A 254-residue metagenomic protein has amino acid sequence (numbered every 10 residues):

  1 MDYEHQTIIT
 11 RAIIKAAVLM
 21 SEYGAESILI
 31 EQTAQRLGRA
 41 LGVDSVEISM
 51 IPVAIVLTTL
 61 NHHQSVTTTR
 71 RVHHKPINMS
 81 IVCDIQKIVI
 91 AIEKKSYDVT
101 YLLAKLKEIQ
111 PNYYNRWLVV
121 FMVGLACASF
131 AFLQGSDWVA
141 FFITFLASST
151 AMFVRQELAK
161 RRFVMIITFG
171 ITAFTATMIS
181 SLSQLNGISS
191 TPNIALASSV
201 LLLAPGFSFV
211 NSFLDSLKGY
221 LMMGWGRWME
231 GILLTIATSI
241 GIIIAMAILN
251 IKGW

Functional and structural regions predicted by a protein language model:
M1-Y97: Soluble N-terminal domains of membrane-associated systems
M20-Y23, L37, L41, I88-K95 (+6 more regions): Change "in soluble alpha/beta enzymes" to "in soluble alpha/beta proteins
H74-A140, E230-S239, N250: Alpha-helical transmembrane segments and their cytosolic membrane-interface
K105, S149-R162, S208-M223: C-terminal ends of transmembrane helices
Y113-N186, S190: Core alpha-helical transmembrane segments of integral membrane proteins
L185-W254: Generic detector of multi-pass transmembrane helix bundles and their immediately adjacent loops in polytopic membrane
